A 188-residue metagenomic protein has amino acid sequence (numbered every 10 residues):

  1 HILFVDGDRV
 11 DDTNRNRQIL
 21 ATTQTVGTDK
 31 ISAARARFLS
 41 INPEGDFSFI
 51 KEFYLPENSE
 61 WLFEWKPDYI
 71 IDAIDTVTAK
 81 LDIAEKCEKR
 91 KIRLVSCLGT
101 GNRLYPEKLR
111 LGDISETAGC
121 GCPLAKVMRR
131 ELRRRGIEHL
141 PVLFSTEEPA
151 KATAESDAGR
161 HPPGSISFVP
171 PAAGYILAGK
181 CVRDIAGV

Functional and structural regions predicted by a protein language model:
H1-V188: Adenine nucleotide-associated cytosolic modules
